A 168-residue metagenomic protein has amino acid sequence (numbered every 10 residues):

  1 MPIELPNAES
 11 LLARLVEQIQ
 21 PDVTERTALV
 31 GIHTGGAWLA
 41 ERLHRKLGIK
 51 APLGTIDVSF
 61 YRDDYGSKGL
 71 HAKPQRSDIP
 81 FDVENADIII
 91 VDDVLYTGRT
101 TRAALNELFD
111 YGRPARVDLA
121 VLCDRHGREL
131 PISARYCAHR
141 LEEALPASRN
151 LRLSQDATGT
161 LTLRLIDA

Functional and structural regions predicted by a protein language model:
M1-E25: Active-site-facing substrate-recognition patch
V23-H33: Short glycine-rich phosphate-binding loop at a beta-alpha junction
I32-H33, S59-Y61, A120-D124: Short loop/turn motifs enriched for small/polar and acidic residues
K50-I88, R99-R102, E129-S133: Short, glycine/charge-rich flexible loops or terminal/linker lids adjacent to PRPP-binding catalytic cores
I88-F109, R113-R116: Internal catalytic or translocation cores that form aromatic/hydrophobic pockets or channels for amphipathic metabolites
N106-A168: PRPP-dependent phosphoribosyltransferase catalytic core
